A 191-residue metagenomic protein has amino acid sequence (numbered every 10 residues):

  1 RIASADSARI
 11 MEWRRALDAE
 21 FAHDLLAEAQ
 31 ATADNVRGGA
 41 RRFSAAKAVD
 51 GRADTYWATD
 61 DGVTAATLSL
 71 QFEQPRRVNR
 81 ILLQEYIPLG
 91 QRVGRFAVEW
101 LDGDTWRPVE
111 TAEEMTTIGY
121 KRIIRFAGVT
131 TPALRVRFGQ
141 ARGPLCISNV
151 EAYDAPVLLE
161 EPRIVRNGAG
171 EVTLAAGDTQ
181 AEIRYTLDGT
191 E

Functional and structural regions predicted by a protein language model:
R1-I10: Aromatic/acidic polysaccharide-binding cleft in carbohydrate-active enzymes
I10-A22: Extended hydrophobic/aromatic segments used for targeting, binding, or gating
A19-V78, Q84-R92, T111-Y120, F126-G128 (+4 more regions): Disordered, acidic Ser/Thr/Pro-rich linker "stalks" and the adjacent N-terminal cap of the next globular domain
Q91-D104: Short, surface-exposed beta-strand/strand-loop-strand elements in extracellular ectodomains
W106-V109, E191: Tryptophan-centered short beta-strand motifs
A127-G139: Noncatalytic modules at the cell exterior or secretory-pathway interfaces, chiefly beta-strand-rich lectin/adhesion
I164-G168: Short, solvent-exposed loop/linker segments at the N-terminal edge of repeated beta-sheet extracellular domains
A169-A176: A short beta-strand segment in extracellular, disulfide-stabilized domains
